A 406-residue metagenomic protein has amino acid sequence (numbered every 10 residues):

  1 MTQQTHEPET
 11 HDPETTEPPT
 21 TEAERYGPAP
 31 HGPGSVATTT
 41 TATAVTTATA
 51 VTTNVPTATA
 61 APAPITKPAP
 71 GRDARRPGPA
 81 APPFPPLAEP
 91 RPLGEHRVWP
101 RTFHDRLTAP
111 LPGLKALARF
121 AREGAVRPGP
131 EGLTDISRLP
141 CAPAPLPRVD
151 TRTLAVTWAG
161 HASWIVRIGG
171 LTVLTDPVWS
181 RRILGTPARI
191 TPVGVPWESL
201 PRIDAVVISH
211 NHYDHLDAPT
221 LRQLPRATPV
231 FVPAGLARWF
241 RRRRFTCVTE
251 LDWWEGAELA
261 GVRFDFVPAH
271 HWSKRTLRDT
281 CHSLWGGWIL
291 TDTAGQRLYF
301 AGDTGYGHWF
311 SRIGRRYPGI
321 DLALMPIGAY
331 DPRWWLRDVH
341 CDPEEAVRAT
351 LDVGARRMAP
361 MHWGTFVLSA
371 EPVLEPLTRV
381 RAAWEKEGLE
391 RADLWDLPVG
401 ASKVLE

Functional and structural regions predicted by a protein language model:
T2-E9, E22-G27, A63-A188, V193-S199 (+5 more regions): Metallo-beta-lactamase
Q3-A74: Intrinsically disordered, low-complexity terminal tails and inter-domain linkers enriched for S/T/G/P/D/E
G71-D105, A205, P229, G235-W239 (+2 more regions): Cap/insert and terminal regions of metallo-dependent hydrolase folds
P130-T151, P229, P233-Q296, R379-A401 (+1 more regions): Metallo-beta-lactamase
A162-G169, E258-D321, R337-E345: Catalytic core of the metallo-beta-lactamase
V166, D176, H210, D217 (+5 more regions): Divalent metal-coordination and catalytic microenvironments
P177-W179, N211, A269-H271, G302-T304 (+2 more regions): Active-site metal-binding loops of divalent metal-dependent hydrolases
G185-V232, R238, C247, P318-L324: Active-site metal-binding motif and surrounding structural segment of the metallo-beta-lactamase
